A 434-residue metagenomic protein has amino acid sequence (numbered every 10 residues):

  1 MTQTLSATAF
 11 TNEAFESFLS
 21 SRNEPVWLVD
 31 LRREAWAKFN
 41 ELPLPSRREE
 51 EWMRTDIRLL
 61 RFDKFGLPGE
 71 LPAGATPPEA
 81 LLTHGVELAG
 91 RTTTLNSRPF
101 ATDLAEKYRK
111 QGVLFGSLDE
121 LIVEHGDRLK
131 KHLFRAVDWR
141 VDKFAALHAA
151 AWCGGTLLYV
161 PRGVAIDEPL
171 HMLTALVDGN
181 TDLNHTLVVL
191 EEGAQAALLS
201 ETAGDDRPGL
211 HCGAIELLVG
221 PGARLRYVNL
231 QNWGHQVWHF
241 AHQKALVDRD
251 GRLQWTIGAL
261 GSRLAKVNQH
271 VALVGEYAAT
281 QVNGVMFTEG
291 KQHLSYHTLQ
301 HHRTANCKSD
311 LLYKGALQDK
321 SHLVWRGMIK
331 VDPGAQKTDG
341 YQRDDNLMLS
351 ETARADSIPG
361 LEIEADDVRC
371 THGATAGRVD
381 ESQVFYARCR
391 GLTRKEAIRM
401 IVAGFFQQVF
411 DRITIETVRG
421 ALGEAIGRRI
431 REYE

Functional and structural regions predicted by a protein language model:
M1-A146, L312, Q318: N-terminal amphipathic, basic helical "cap/leader" segment at the start of enzyme domains
N96, Y108, L114-L392, F406-E434: Conserved beta-strand/loop scaffold segments within soluble protein domains that form the structured core and edges
